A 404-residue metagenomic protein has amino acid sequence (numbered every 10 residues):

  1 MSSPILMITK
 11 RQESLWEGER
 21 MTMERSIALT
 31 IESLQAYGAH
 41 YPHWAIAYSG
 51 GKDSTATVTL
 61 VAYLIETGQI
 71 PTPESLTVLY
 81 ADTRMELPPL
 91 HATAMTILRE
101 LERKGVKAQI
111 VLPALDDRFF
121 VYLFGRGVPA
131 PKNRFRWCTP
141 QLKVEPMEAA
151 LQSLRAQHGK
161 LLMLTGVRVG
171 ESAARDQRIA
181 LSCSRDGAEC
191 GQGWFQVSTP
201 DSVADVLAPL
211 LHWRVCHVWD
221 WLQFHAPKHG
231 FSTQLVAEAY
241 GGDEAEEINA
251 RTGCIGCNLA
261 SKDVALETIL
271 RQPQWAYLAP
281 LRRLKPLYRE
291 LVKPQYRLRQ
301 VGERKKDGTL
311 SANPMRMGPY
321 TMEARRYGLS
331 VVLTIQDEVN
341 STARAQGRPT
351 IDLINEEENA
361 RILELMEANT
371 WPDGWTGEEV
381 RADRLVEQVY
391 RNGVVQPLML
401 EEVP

Functional and structural regions predicted by a protein language model:
S2-A47, K52-P404: Nucleotide-activated chemistry modules centered on ATP-dependent adenylation/adenylyltransferase
